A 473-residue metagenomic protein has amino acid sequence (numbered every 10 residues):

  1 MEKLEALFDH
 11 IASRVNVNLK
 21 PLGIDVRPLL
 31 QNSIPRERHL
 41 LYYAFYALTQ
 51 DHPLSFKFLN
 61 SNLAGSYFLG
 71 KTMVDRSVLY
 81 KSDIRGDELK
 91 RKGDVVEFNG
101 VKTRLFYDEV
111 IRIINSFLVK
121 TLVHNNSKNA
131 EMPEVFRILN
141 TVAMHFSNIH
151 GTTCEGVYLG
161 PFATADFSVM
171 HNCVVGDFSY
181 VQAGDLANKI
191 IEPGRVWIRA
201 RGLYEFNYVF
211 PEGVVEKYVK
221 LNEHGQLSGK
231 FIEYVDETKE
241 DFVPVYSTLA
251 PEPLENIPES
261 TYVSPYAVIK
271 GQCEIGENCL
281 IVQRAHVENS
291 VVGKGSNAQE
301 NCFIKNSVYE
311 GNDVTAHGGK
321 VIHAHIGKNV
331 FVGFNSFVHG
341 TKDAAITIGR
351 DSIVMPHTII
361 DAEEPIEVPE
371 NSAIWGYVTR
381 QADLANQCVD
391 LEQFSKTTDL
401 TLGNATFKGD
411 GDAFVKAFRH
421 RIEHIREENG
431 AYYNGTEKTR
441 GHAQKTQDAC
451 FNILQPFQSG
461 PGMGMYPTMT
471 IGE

Functional and structural regions predicted by a protein language model:
E5-I34, V78-I138, V142-H145, I149-C154 (+3 more regions): Glycine-rich hexapeptide-repeat left-handed beta-helix
D25-L54: N-terminal charged helix/coil linker that caps or initiates catalytic domains
A44, L48, P53-F58, V96 (+3 more regions): Eukaryote-specific, low-hydrophobicity, charge-rich regions
Y46-A64, F68, M73-R76, E88-K90 (+2 more regions): Extracellular beta-rich repeat passengers
N62-G65, M73, E274, H286 (+1 more regions): Ordered hydrophobic segments in well-structured contexts
N256-N289, G293-G295, Q299-E300: Beta-propeller domains
I471-G472: Short, amphipathic C-terminal "tail helix"
